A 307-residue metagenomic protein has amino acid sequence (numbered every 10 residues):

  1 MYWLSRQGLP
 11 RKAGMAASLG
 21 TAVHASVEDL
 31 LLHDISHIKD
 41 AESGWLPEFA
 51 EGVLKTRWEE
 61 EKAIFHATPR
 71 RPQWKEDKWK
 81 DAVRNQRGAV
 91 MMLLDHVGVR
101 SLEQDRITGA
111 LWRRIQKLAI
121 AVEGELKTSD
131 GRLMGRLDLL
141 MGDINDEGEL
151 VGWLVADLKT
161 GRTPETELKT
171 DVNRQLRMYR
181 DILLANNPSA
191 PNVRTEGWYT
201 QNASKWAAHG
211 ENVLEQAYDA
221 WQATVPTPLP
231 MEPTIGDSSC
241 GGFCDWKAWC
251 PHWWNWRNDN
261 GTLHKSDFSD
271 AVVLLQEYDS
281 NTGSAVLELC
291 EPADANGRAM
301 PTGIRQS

Functional and structural regions predicted by a protein language model:
M1-I35, E51, W246: Nuclease catalytic cores
M15, L19, A82, Q86 (+1 more regions): Hydrophobic (often cysteine-bearing) scaffold residues that line and stabilize catalytic clefts of nucleotide/cofactor
S26-I120: A non-catalytic, helix-rich entry segment at domain boundaries
W112-W221: Mg2+/Mn2+-dependent nuclease catalytic core
V213-D245: Polybasic (Lys/Arg-rich)
S239-R257: Short, structured interface segments
G261-E288: Structural detector for short beta-strands of small beta-barrel domains
C290-S307: Beta-strand/loop nucleic-acid-binding surfaces
